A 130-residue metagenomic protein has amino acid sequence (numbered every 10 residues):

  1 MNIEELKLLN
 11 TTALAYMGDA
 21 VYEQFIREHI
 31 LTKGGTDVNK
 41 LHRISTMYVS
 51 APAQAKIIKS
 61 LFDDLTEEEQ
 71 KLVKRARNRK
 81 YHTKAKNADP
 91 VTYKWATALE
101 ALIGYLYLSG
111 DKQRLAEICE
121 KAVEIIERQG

Functional and structural regions predicted by a protein language model:
M1-G130: Double-stranded RNA-binding/processing signature
